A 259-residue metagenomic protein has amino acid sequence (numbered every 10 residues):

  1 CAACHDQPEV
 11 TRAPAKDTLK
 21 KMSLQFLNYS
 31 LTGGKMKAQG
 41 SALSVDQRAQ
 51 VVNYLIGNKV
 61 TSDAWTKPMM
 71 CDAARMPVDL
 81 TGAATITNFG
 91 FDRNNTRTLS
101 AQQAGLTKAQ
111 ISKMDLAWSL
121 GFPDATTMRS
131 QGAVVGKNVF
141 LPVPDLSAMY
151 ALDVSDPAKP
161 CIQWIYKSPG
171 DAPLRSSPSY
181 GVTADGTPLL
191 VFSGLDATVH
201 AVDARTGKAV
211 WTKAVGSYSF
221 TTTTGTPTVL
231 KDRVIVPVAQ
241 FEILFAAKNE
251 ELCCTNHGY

Functional and structural regions predicted by a protein language model:
C1-P8, L27, V51: The canonical Cys-X-X-Cys-His
R12-A13, R93-S100, D124-R129, Y150: Short, solvent-exposed loop/turn elements at domain surfaces
A13-K59: Extracytoplasmic electron-transfer domains, predominantly the class I c-type cytochrome c fold
M70-L116: Blade/loop signatures of beta-propeller domains
A83-F91, A125-A148, A172-T198, T222-G258: Repeat-blade elements of multi-bladed beta-propeller folds
D115-A117, P160-W164, K208-T212: A structural motif specific to WD40 beta-propellers
S119-F122, I165-P169, K213-S217: Short loop/turn motifs that cap or connect beta-strands within the blades of beta-propeller-type repeat domains
D153-A158, D203-T206: Short loop/turn segments that connect beta-strands within beta-propeller blades
